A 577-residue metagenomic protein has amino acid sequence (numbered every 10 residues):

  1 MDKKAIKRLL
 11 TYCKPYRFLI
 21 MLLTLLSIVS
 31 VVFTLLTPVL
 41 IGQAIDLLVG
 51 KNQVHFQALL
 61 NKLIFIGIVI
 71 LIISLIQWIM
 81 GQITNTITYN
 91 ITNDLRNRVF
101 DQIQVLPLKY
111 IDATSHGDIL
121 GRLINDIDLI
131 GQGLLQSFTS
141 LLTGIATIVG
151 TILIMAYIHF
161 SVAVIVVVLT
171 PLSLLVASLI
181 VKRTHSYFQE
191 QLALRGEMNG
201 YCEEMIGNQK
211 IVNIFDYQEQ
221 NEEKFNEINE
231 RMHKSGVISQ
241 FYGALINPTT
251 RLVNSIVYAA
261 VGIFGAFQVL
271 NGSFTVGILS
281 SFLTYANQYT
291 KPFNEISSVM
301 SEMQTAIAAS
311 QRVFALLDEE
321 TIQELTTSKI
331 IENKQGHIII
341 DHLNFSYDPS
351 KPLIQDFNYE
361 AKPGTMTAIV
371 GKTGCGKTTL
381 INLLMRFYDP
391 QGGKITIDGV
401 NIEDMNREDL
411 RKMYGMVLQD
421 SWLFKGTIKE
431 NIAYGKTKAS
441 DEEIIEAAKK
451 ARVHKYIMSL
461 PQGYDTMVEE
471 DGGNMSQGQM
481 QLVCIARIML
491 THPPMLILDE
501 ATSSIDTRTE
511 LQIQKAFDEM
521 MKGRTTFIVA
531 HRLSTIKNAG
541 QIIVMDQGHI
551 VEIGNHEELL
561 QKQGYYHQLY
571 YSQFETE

Functional and structural regions predicted by a protein language model:
D2, I20-I76, Y157-S161, G272-V276: Transmembrane helix-loop-helix hairpins at lipid-water interfaces of multipass membrane proteins, especially the type-1
D2-R17, I119: A short amphipathic helical element positioned immediately N-terminal to and/or at the very start of a transmembrane
P15-F18, L108-K109, N125-L134, F138 (+6 more regions): An intracellular "coupling" helix at the cytosolic face of ABC transporter transmembrane type-1 domains
L25, F33, I64, I76 (+5 more regions): Hydrophobic alpha-helical transmembrane segments of ABC transporter permease domains
H55, I154-V168, I238-Q311, L316-L317: Helix-loop-helix
Y89, N97-G121, N125-I127, G200-K224 (+5 more regions): Short intracellular "coupling" helices and adjacent cytoplasmic loop segments at the cytosolic face of multi-pass
L325, I331-E577: ABC-type nucleotide-binding domain
